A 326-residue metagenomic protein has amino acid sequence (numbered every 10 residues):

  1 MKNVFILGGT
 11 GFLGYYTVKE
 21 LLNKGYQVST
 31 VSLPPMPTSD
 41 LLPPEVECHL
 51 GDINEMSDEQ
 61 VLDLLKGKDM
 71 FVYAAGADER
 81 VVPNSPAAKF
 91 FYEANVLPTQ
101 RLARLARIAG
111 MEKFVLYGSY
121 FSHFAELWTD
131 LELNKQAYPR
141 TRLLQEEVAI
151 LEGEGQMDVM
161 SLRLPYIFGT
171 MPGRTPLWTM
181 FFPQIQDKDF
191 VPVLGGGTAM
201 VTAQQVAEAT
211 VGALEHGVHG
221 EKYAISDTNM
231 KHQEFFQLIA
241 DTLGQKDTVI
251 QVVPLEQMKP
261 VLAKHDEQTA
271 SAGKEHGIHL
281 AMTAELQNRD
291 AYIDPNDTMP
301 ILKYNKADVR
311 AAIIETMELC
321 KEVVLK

Functional and structural regions predicted by a protein language model:
V4-K24: N-terminal Rossmann NAD(P)H-binding glycine-rich loop of SDR-like oxidoreductase domains
V46-L97, H123-W128: NAD(P)H-binding glycine-rich loop region in Rossmannoid oxidoreductase-like domains and their noncatalytic homologs
L97-T141, M160: Conserved Rossmann-fold NAD(P)-dependent oxidoreductase catalytic core, especially the SDR/UDP-sugar
L131-E221, S226-T228: Oxidoreductase cofactor-interface core, primarily capturing Rossmann-like NAD(P)-dependent enzymes
G197-Q204, Y223-T242, E256-L262: Substrate-binding strand-loop-helix patch in Rossmann-like NAD(P)-dependent oxidoreductase/epimerase domains
V206, T210, I225, F235 (+2 more regions): Non-catalytic, hydrophobic alpha-helical segments
F236-Y292: Terminal hydrophobic/aromatic helix or amphipathic segment near a protein terminus
Y292-K326: Amphipathic terminal alpha-helices
